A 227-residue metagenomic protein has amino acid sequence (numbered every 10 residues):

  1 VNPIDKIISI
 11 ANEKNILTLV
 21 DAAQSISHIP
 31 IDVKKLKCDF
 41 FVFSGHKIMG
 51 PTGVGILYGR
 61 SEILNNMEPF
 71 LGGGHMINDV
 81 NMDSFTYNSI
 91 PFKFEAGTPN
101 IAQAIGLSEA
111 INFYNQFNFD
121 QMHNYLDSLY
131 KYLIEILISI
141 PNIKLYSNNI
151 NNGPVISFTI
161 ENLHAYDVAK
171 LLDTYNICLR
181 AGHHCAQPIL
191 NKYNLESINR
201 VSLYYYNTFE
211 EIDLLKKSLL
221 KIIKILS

Functional and structural regions predicted by a protein language model:
V1-S227: Pyridoxal 5′-phosphate
